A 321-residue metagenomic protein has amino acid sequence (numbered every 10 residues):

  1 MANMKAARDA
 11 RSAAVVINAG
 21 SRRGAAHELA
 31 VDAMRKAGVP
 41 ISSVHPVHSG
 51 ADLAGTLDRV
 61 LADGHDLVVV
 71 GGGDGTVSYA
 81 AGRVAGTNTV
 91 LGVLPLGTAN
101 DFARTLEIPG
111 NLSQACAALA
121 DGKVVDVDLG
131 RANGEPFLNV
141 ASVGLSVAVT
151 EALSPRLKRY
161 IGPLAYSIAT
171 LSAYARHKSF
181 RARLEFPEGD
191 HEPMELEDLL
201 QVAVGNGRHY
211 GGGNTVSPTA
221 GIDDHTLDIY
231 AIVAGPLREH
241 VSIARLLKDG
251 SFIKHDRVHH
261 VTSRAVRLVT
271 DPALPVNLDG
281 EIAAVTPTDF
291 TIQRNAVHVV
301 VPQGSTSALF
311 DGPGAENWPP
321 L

Functional and structural regions predicted by a protein language model:
M1-V68, S78, T306-L321: ATP/NTP phosphate-donor binding region
A2-K5, E188, G221, A231-L321: ATP/nucleoside-binding phosphotransfer catalytic cores, i.e., glycine-rich phosphate-binding loops
A14, A25-E28, K36-A37, V47 (+2 more regions): Catalytic core of DAGKc-family lipid kinases
A19, G71-G73, L94-L96, N206: Glycine-rich beta-strand-to-loop/alpha-helix junction loops that act as flexible
T76-T89: Short Gly/Thr/Asp-enriched flexible loops that form oxyanion-binding sites at enzyme active sites
S142, S146, A203-P218, I282: Glycine-rich phosphate/pyrophosphate-binding beta-alpha loops
P155-A165, P218-E239: Gly/Ser/Thr-rich active-site loops/lids in small-molecule metabolic enzymes that frequently grip phosphoryl groups
